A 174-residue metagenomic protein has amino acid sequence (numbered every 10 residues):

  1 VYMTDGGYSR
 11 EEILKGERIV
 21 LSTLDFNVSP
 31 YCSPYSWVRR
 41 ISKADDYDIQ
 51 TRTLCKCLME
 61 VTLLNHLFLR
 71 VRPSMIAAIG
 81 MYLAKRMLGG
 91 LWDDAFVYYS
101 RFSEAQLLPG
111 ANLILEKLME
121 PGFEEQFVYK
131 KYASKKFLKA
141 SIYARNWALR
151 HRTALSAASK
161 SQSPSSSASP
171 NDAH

Functional and structural regions predicted by a protein language model:
V1-H174: Acidic, serine/threonine-rich low-complexity regulatory regions at protein termini of eukaryotic cell-cycle
